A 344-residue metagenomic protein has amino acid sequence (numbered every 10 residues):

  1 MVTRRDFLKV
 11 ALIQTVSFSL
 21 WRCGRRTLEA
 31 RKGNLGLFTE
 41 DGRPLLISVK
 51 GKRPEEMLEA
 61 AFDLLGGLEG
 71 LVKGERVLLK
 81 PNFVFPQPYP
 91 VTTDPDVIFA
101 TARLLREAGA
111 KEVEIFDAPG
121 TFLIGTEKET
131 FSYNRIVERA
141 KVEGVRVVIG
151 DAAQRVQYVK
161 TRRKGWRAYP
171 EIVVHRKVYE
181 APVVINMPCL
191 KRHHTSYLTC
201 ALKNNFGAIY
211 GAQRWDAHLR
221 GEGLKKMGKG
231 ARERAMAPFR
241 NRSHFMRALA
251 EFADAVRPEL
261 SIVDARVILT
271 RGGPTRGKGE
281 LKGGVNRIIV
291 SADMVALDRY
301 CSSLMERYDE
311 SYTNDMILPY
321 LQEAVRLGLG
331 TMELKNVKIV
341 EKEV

Functional and structural regions predicted by a protein language model:
V2-V344: N-terminal and secondary-structure boundary signal
